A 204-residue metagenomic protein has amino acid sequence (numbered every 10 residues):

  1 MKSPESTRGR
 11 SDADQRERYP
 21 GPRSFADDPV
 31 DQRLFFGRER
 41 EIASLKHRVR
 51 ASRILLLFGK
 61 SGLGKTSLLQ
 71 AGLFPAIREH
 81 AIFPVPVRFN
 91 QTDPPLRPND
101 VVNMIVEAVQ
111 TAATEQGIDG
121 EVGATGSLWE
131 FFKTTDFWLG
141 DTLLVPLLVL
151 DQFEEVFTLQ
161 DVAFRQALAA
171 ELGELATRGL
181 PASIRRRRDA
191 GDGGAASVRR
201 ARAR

Functional and structural regions predicted by a protein language model:
M1-R204: Amphipathic helix/helix-loop-helix segment enriched in hydrophobic residues with interspersed Lys/Arg and occasional
